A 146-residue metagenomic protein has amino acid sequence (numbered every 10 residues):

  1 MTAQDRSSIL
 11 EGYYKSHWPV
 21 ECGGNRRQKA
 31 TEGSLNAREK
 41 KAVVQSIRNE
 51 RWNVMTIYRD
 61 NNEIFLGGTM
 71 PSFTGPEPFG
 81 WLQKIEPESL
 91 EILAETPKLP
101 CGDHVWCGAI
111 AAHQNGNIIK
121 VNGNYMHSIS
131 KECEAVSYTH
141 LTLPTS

Functional and structural regions predicted by a protein language model:
S8-E32, N36, K40-P78: Beta-strand-rich domains and repeat architectures in extracellular enzymes and scaffolds, especially beta-propellers
K41-I47, E91-P100, A135-Y138: A short beta-strand motif characteristic of beta-propeller blades
W52-V54, G80-W81, E91-Q114: Blade-loop segments of beta-propeller domains
R59-N61, A112-N115: Residue-level detector of Asp-centered blade-edge/turn motifs that repeat once per structural unit in beta-propeller
I64-F65, N117-I119: Conserved beta-propeller blade signature
G80-Q83, Y125-H127: A short loop-to-beta-strand structural motif that recurs across blades of beta-propeller domains
E86-S89, S130-C133: Short loop/turn segments that connect beta-strands within beta-propeller blades
T139-T145: Conserved small/polar residues in nucleotide/adenosyl-binding loops
